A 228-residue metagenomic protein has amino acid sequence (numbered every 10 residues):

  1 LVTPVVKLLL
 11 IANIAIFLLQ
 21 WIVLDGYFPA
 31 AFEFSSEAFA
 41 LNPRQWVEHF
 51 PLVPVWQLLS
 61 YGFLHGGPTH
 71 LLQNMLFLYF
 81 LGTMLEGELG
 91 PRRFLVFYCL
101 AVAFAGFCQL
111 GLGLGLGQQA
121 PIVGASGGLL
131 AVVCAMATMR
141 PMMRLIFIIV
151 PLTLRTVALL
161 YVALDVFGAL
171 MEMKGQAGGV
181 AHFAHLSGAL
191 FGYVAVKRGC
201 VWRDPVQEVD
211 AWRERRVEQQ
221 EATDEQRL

Functional and structural regions predicted by a protein language model:
L1-L228: A detector for small-residue-rich transmembrane helices and their helix-helix packing motifs
